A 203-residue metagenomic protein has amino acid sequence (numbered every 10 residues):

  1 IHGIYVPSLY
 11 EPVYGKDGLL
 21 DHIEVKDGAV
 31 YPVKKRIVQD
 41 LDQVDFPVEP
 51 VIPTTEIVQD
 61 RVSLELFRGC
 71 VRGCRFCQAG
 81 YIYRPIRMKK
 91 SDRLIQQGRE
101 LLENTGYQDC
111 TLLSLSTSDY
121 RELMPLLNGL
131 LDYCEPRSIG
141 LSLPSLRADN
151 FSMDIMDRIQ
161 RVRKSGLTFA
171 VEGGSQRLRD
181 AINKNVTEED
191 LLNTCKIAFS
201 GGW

Functional and structural regions predicted by a protein language model:
I1-A79, P85-I86: Acidic, low-complexity intrinsically disordered segments
I1-H2, Q96, E100: Short, well-structured alpha-helical segments that form the helix of a local strand-helix-strand
Q59, Y83, R87, D180-T187: Alpha-helix N-cap/helix-initiation motif
C70, C74, L94, L143 (+1 more regions): Conserved, mostly hydrophobic/aromatic
R84-Q97: Non-heme iron-sulfur electron-transfer modules
R99-W203: Conserved SAM/AdoMet-binding glycine-rich loop
